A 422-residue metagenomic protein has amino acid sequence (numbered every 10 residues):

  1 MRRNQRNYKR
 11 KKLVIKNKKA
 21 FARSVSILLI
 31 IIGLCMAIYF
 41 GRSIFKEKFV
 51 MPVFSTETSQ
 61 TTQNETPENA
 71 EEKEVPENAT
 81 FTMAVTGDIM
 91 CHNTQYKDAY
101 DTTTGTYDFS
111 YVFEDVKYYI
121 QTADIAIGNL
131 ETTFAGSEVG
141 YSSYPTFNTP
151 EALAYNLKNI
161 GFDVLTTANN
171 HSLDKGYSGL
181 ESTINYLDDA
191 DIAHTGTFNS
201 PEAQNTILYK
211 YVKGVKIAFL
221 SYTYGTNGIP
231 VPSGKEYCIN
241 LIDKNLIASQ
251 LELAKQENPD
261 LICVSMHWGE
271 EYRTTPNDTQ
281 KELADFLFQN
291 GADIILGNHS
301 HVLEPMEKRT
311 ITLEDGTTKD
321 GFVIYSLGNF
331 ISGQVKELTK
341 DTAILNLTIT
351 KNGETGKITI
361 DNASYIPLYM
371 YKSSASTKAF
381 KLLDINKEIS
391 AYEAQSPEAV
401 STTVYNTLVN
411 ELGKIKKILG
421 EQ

Functional and structural regions predicted by a protein language model:
R2-K12, R23-Q422: Acidic, metal/ion-coordinating pockets
V14-K16: Extracellular "spike/adhesin" assembly and maturation modules and analogous cytosolic coiled-coil scaffolds
K19-A20: Polyanion-binding surface elements
